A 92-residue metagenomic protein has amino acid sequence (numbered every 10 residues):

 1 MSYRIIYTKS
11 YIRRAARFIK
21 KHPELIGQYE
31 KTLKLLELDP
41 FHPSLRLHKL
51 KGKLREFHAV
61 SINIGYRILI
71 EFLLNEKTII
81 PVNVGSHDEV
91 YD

Functional and structural regions predicted by a protein language model:
M1, P43-R46, K77-I80: Residue-level signal for beta-strand positions within conserved beta-sheet cores that form or flank
M1, R46, E56, Y66-I68: Residue-level marker for the onset of beta-strands and adjacent loop->beta junctions in well-ordered domains
R4, R13-I26, I62-R67, E71-D92: Enriched for short, Lys/Arg-rich terminal
Y7-T8: PIN/NYN-family metal-dependent endoribonuclease catalytic core
R13, K31-K34: Generic recognition of well-ordered alpha-helical segments within structured catalytic/regulatory domains
K31, G52-R55, I70-L73: Short alpha-helical linear motifs
K34-V60: A short, surface-exposed loop/turn module that caps and links secondary-structure elements
